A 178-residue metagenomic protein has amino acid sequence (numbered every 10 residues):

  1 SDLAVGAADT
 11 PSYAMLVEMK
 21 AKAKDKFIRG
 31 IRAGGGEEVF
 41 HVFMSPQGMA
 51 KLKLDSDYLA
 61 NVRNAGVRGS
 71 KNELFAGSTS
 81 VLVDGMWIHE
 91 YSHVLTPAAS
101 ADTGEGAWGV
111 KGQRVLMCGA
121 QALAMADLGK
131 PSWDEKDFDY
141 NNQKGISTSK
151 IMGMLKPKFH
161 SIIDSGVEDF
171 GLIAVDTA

Functional and structural regions predicted by a protein language model:
D2-D25, Q47-A178: Sequence/fold signature of self-assembling virion shell proteins
K26-L54: Structured, hydrophobic secondary-structure cores that serve as assembly/anchoring elements
